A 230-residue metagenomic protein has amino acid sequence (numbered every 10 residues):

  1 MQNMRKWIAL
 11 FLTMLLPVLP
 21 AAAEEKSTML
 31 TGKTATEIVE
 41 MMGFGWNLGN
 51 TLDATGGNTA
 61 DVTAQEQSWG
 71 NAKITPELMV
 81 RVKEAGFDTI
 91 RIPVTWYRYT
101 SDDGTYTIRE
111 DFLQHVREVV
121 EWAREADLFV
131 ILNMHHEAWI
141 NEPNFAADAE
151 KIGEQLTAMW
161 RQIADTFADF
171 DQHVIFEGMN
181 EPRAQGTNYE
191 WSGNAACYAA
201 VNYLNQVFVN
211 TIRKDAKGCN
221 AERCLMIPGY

Functional and structural regions predicted by a protein language model:
M1-E25, M29: Gram-positive cell-envelope targeting signals
E24-T89: N-terminal carbohydrate-binding accessory modules
L30-T31, A35-I38, A147, H173 (+1 more regions): Alpha/beta-hydrolase superfamily serine-hydrolase fold, recognizing
F44-L48, I90-I92, V130-M134, V174-F176 (+1 more regions): Hydrophobic faces of well-ordered beta-strands that scaffold small-molecule active sites in alpha/beta enzyme cores
G49-T51, T95, H135-E137, M179-E181 (+1 more regions): Active-site beta-loop-alpha junctions enriched in small/polar residues
G57-Q65, W96-Q114, E137-I152, A184-G193: Surface-exposed, active-site-proximal loop segments in enzymatic domains
I74-A138, Q155, T166, Q206-C219: Aromatic-lined substrate-binding rim segments of carbohydrate-active enzymes
E154-Y230: Active-site region of glycoside hydrolase catalytic domains
